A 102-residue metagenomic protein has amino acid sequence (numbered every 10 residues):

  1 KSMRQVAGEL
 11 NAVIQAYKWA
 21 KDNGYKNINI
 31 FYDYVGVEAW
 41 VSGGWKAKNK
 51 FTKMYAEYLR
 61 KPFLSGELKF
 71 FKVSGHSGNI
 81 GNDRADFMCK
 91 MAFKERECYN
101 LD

Functional and structural regions predicted by a protein language model:
K1-G8: A short, polar/acidic, helix/strand-boundary loop motif
M3, M54, M88-M91: Detector for methionine-enriched segments
V13-R84, E97: RNase H catalytic domain
F87-D102: Charged phosphate-binding loop/patch that engages nucleotide di/tri-phosphates or the phosphate backbone of nucleic
